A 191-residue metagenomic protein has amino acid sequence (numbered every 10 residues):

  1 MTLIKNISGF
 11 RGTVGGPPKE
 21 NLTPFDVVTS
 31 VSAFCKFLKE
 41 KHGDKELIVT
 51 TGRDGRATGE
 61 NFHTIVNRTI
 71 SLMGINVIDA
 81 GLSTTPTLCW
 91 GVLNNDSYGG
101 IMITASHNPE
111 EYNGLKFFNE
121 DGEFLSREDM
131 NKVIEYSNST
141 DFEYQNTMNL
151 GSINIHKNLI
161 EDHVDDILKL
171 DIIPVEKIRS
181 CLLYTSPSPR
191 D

Functional and structural regions predicted by a protein language model:
M1-R68, I153-S180: An N-terminal, well-structured beta->alpha segment
T2, T13, N113-L182, S186: Gly/Ser/Thr-enriched, mixed-charge loops and adjacent short helices that form phosphate/oxyanion-binding elements
N6, T23, T84, L125-S126: Helix N-cap and loop-to-helix transition residues
V31, L72, G91, P109 (+2 more regions): Short, surface-exposed, charged/polar-biased interaction segments
S32-F34, N76-D79, S106, R127-K132 (+1 more regions): Short, surface-exposed, polar/charged, turn-prone segments marking secondary-structure boundaries
C35, H42-D121: Ferredoxin-reductase
P187-D191: A short, hydrophobic C-terminal helix/tail in secreted or cell-surface proteins
